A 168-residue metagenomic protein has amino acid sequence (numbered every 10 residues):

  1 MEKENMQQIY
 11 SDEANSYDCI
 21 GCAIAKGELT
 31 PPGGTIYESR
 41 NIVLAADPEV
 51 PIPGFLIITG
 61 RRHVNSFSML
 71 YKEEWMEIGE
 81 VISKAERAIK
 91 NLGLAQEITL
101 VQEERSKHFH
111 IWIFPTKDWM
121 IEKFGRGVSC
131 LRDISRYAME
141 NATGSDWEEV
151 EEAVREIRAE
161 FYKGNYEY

Functional and structural regions predicted by a protein language model:
M1-Y168: HIT superfamily nucleotide-processing domains
